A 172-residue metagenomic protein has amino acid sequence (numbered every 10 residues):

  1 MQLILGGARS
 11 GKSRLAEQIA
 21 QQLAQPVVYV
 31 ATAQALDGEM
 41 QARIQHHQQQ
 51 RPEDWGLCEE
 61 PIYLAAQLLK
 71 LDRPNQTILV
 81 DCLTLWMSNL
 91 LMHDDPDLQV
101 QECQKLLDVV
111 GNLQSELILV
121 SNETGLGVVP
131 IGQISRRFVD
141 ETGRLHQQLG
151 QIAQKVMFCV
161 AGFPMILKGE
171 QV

Functional and structural regions predicted by a protein language model:
Q2-L71: Conserved P-loop
L3, T77-L79, I118-V120: Structural motif
G11, A35-A42, P74, I78 (+5 more regions): Residues at secondary-structure transition points
A16, H47, L79, N122 (+1 more regions): Residue-level signal for inorganic ion chemistry
L23, R73-P74, D81, N112-Q114: Short loop/turn elements that form and flank the Walker-type P-loop nucleotide-binding site in RecA-like NTPase cores
Q25-V28, Q76, E116, K155: Residues at the starts of beta-strands that form the adenosine-phosphate
E53-E102: Helix-adjacent hinge/juxtasegments
I62, M87-V172: Replace "adjacent to P-loop NTPase cores in ATP/GTP-dependent enzymes" with "adjacent to NTP-binding cores
